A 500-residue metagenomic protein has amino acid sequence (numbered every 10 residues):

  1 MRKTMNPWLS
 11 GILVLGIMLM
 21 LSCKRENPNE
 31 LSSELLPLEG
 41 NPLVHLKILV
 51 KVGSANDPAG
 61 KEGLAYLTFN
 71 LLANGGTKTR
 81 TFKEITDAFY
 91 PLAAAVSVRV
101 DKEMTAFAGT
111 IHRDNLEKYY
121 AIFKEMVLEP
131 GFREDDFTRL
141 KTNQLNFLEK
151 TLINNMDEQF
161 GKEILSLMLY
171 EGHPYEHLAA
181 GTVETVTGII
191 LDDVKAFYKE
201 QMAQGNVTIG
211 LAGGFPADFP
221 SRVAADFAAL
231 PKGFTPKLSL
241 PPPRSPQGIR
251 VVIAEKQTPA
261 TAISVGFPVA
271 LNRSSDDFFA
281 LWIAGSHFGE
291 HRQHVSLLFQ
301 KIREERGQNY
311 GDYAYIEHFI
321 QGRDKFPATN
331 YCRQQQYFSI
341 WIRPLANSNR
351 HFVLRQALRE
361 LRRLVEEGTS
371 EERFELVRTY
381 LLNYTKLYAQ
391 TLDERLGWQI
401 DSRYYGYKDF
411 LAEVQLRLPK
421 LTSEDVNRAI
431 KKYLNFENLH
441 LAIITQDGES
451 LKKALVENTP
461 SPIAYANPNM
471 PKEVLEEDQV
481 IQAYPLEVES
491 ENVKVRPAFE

Functional and structural regions predicted by a protein language model:
R2-I12: Bacterial N-terminal signal peptides that target proteins for export
M20-S22: C-terminal motif of bacterial Sec signal peptides marking the signal peptidase cleavage site
K24-E26, E84-P236, S264, Y313-E500: Charge-rich, well-structured scaffold segments of protease-associated domains
R25-V44: N- or domain-start disorder-to-order transition segments that initiate the globular core
L36-G40, S97-V98, A254-T258, T329-R333: Short glycine/proline-enriched loop/turn "hinge" motifs that connect secondary-structure elements and lie
L38-P42, K47-V52, T235-E304, E473-E500: His/Glu-based metal-binding/catalytic segments typifying zinc-dependent metallopeptidases
K47-T110, E176-T182, R292-G322: M16/MPP (pitrilysin/insulinase) zinc-metallopeptidase core fold and M16-derived inactive scaffolds
T68-T77, K124-L128, F288-R292, L358-E366: Short amphipathic alpha-helical signal-transduction/dimerization elements
